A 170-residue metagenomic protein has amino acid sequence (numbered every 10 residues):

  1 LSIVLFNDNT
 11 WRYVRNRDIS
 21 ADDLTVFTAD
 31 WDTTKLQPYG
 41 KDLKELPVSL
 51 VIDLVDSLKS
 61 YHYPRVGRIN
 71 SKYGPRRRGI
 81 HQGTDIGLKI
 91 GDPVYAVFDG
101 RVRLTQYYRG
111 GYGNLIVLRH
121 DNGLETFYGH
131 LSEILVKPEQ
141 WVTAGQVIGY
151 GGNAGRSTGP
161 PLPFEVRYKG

Functional and structural regions predicted by a protein language model:
L1-K72: Polar/charged, compositionally biased leader and regulatory segments
R12-V14, K137-Q140, A144-Q146, E165-G170: Acidic, glycine-rich catalytic/binding loops that coordinate metals and/or anionic ligands
V48-I52, V66-Y95: Short glycine/threonine/proline-enriched tight-turn/helix- or strand-capping micro-motif at secondary-structure
H62, G87, P93-V97, Y128-G129 (+2 more regions): Small beta-strand-rich domains/subdomains or short beta-sheet motifs embedded in larger alpha/beta proteins
I69, V94, G100-V102, E139-G151: A structural signal for short beta-strand/turn segments enriched in small hydrophobics and glycine
K72, T105-Q106, I134, G151-A154: Residue-level recognition of beta-strand microenvironments
H81-Q82, A96-L135, P160, E165: Zn2+-dependent peptidoglycan hydrolase active-site motif and core
I86, N114-L118, T143-G155: Short hydrophobic beta/alpha edge segments that flank linear recognition/processing sites
